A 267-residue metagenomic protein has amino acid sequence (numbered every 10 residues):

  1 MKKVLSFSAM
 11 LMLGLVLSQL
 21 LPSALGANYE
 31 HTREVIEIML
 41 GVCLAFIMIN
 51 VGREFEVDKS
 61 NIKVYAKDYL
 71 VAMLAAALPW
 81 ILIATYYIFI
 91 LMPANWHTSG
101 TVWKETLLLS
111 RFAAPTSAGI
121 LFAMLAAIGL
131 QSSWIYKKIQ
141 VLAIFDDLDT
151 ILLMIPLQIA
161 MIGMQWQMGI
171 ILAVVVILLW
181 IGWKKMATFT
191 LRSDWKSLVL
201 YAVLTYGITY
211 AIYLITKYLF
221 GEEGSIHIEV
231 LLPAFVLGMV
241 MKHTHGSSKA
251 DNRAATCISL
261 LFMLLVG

Functional and structural regions predicted by a protein language model:
M1, I49-V64, G119-S132, L179-R192 (+1 more regions): C-terminal ends of transmembrane helices
M1-K2, G26-L40, A66-Y69, W96-S110 (+4 more regions): Interfacial loop-to-helix junctions that mark the boundaries of transmembrane helices in multi-pass membrane
F7, E34, E56-W96, W103-L107 (+1 more regions): Entry/N-cap segments of selected transmembrane alpha helices and their immediately preceding amphipathic helices
S8-L17, Y69-A84, V141-M154, S197-Y213 (+1 more regions): Small-residue-rich segments of transmembrane alpha-helices in multi-pass membrane proteins, especially helix faces
L11-L20, E37-K63, Q158, L231-H245 (+1 more regions): Hydrophobic transmembrane alpha-helices of secondary-active transporters and Na+-translocating membrane complexes
E30-V35, I62-L74, A94-A113, A126-A143 (+1 more regions): The feature identifies polytopic integral membrane transport proteins across all domains of life
N50-F55, W80-L82, E105, L109-K138 (+1 more regions): Short helical (or helix-break) motifs at transmembrane helix termini and adjacent helical loops in multi-pass membrane
L148-I151, I155-F262: Core mid-bundle transmembrane helix pairs that form the ion/substrate translocation pathway in diverse multi-pass
